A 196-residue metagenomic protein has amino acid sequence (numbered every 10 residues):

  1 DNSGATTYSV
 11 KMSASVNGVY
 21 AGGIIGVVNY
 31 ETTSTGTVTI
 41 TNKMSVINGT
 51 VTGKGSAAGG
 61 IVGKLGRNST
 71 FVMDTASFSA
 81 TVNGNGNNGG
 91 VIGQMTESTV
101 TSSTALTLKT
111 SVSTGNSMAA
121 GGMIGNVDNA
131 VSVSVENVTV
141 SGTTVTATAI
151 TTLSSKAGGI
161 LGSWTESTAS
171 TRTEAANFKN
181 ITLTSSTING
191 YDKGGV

Functional and structural regions predicted by a protein language model:
D1-G194: Surface-exposed loop/turn motifs in large extracellular/passenger domains
